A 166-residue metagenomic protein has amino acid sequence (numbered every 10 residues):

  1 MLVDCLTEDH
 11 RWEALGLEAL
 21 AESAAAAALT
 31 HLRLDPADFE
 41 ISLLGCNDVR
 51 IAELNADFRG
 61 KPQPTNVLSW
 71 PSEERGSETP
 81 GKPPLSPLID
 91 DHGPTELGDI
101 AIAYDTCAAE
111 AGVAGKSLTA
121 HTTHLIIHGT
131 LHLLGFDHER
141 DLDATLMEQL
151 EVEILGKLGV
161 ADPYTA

Functional and structural regions predicted by a protein language model:
M1-T122, L134-A166: An acidic/histidine-cluster motif and surrounding catalytic segment that typifies divalent-metal-assisted enzyme active
I127, L131-G135: Short active-site segment of divalent metal-dependent hydrolases/proteases that encodes the spacing between
